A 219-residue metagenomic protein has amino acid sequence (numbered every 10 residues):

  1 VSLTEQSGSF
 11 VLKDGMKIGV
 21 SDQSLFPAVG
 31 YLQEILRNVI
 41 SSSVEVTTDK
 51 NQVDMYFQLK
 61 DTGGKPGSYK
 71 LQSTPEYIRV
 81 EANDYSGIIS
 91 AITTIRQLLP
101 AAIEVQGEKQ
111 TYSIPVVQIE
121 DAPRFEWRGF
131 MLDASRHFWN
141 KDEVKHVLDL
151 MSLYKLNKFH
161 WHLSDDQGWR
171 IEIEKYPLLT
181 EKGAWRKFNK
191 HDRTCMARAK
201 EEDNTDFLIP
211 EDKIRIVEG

Functional and structural regions predicted by a protein language model:
V1-F125: Contiguous, structured surface segment used for ligand recognition
S21, S135-R136, T205: A generic structural signal for short
F26, I89, F138-K141, R170: Loop/helix-junction capping segments adjacent to catalytic residues or to phosphate/diphosphate-binding pockets
I35, V147-L150, Y154, K182 (+1 more regions): Generic, well-ordered alpha-helical scaffold segments in large soluble proteins
I88, V144, K213-I214: Aromatic/hydrophobic pocket-lining residues that form the small-molecule binding cavity in soluble enzyme cores
P123, Q167-G219: Aromatic- and acidic-residue-enriched carbohydrate-binding clefts of CAZyme catalytic domains
D133-D166, I173: A conserved hydrophobic secondary-structure block that centers on an alpha-helix together with its immediately flanking
